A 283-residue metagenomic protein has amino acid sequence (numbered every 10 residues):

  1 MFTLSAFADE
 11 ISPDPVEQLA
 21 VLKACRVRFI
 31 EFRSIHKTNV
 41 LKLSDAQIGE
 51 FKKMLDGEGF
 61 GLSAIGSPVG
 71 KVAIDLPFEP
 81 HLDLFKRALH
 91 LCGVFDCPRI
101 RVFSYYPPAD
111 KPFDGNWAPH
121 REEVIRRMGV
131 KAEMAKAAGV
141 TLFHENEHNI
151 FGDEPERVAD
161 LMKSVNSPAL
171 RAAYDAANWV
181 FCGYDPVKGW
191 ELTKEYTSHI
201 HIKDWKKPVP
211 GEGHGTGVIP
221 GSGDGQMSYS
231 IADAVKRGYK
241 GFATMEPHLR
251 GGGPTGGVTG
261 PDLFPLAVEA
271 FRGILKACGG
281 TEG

Functional and structural regions predicted by a protein language model:
M1-D14: Boundary/entry segment of secreted carbohydrate-active catalytic domains
L4, F29-I30, I65, G129-D224 (+3 more regions): Acidic/histidine-rich catalytic cores of soluble enzymes
E10-S12, S34-H36, P68-K71, S104-P108 (+4 more regions): Active-site-proximal loop/turn and secondary-structure-junction residues that shape catalytic pockets, frequently
I11, T244-L263: A short, acidic, flexible beta-alpha connecting loop/helix-capping segment that sits on the rim of active
P13-V21, M54-G57, A73-A172, F181 (+2 more regions): Active-site acidic/histidine proton-transfer and metal-coordination neighborhood in alpha/beta enzyme cores
E31-F32, L62-S67, P98-Y105, L142-E145 (+1 more regions): Short beta-strand segments at enzyme active-site cores
E31-K52, Y105-P112: Glycine-rich, proline-tolerant flexible connector loops at the mouths of alpha/beta enzymes
G256-E282: C-terminal helical cap(s) of enzyme catalytic domains, especially alpha/beta-barrels
